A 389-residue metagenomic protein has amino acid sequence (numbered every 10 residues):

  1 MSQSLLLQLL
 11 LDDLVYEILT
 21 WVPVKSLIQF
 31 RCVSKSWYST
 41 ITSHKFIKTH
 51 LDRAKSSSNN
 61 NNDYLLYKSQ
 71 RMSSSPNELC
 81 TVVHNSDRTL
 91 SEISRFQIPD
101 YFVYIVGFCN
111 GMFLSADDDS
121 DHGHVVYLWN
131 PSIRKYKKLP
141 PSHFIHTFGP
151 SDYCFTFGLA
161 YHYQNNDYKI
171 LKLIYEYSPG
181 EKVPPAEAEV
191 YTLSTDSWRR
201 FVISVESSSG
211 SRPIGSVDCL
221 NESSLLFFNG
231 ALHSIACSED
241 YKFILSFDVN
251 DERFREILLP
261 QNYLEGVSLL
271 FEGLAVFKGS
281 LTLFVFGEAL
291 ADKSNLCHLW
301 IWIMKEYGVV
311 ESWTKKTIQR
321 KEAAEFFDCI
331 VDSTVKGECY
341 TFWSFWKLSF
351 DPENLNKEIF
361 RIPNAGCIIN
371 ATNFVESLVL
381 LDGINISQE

Functional and structural regions predicted by a protein language model:
M1-E389: N-terminal entry/capping and adjacent linker segments that precede and initiate structured domains
